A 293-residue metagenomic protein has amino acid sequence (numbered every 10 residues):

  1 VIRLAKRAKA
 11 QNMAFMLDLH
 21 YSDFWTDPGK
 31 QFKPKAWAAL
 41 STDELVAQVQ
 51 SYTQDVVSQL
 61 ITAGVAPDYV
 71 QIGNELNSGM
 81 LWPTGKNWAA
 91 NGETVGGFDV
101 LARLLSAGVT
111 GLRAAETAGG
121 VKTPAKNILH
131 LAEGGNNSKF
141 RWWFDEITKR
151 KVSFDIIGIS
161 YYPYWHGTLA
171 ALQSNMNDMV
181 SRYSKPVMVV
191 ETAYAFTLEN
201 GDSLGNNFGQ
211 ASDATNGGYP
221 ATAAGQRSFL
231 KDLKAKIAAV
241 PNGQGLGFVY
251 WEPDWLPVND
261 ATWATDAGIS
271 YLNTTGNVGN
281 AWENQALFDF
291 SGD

Functional and structural regions predicted by a protein language model:
V1-N127, A132: Substrate-binding cleft and catalytic face of glycoside hydrolase catalytic domains, especially the flexible beta-alpha
D18, V70, I157, E191 (+1 more regions): Conserved, mostly hydrophobic/aromatic
Y21-F24, N74-G79, A132-N136, Y161-H166 (+2 more regions): Solvent-exposed loop/turn segments at secondary-structure junctions within structured extracellular/periplasmic domains
D27-K30, L81-G85, W142, E199-S203 (+1 more regions): Short aromatic-enriched loop/helix-cap "lid" or pocket-rim segments at secondary-structure transitions that line
D43-A47, V95, D99, G134 (+3 more regions): Soluble non-cytosolic domains of exported or imported proteins
A47, S51-Q54, R103, W142 (+2 more regions): Short, contiguous clusters of charged residues that form electrostatic/catalytic patches at enzyme active sites, used
A89, S174, D178, T197-D293: Aromatic-rich peripheral "rim/lid" segments of glycoside hydrolase catalytic domains that contact and position glycan
A114-N127, S138-T215, A224-G225, K231-A239 (+1 more regions): Glycoside hydrolase catalytic-domain groove-lining segments
